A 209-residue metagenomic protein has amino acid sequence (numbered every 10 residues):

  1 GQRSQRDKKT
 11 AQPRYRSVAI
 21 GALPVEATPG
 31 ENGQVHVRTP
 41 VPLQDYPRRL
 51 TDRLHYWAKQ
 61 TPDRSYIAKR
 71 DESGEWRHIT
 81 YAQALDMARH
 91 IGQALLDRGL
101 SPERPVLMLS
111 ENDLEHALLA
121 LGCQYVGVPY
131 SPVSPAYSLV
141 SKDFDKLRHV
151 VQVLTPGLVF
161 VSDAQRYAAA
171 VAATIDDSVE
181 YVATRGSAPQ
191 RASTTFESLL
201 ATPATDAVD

Functional and structural regions predicted by a protein language model:
G1-I79, Q83-R98, A120, V126 (+2 more regions): N-lobe entry segment of adenylate-forming
P42, I67-L121, S138-R148, A192-T205: Conserved AMP-binding/adenylate-forming core of the ANL superfamily
H55, R148-H149: Active-site phosphate/pyrophosphate- and oxyanion-stabilizing loops and adjacent acidic/basic residues in soluble
S101-R104, P129, G157: Short acidic/polar active-site loop segments enriched in Thr and Asp
S110, V133, D163: Glycine-rich, N-terminal phosphate-binding loop of Rossmann-like dinucleotide-binding domains
L121-P132, V153: Short hydrophobic alpha-helices that are characteristic scaffold elements of the AMP-binding
S134-P135, A183: Residue-level recognition of beta-strand->loop/alpha-helix junctions
R148, T155-D209: ANL superfamily adenylate-forming
